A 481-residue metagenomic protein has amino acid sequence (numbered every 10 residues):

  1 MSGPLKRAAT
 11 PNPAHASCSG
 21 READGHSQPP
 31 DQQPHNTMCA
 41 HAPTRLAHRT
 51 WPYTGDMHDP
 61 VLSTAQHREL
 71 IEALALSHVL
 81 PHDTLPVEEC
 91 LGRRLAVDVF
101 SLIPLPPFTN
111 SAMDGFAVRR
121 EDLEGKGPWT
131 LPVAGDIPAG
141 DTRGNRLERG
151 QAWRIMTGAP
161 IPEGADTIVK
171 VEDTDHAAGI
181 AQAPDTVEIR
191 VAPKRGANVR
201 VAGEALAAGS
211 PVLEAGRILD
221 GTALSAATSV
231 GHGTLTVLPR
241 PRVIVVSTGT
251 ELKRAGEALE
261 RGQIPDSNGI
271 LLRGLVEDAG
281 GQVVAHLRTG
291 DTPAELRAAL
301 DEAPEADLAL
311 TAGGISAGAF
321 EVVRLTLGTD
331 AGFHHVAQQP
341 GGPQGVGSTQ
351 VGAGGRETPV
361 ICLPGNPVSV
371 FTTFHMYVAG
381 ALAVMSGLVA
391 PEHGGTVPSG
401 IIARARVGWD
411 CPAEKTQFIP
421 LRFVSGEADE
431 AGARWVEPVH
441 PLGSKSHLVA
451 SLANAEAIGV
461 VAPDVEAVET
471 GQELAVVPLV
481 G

Functional and structural regions predicted by a protein language model:
G3-A8: N-terminal amphipathic/hydrophobic targeting modules at extreme N-termini, encompassing cleavable Sec/SRP-type signal
A16, G25-S27, N36-A42: Short hydrophobic alpha-helical segments enriched in small aliphatic residues
C39-G127, R154, V201, L388-F418: Short, low-complexity N-terminal leaders and the immediately following helix N-cap/first helix
C39-H41, H48, P52-A65, G233-L363 (+2 more regions): Helix-rich terminal scaffold detector
P52-Y53, H58-D59, T64, A73 (+4 more regions): Short, glycine/charged-enriched hinge/interface segments at domain edges or termini
V61, A65-R68, D83-E88, V97 (+3 more regions): Flexible glycine/proline-rich
P107-F108, V133, R143, Q151 (+6 more regions): Short, conserved secondary-structure segments in the cores of folded domains
T109-S111, L123-K126, G144-E148, I161-E163 (+13 more regions): Solvent-exposed alpha-helices and their adjacent loops that cap or buttress functional pockets in soluble metabolic
